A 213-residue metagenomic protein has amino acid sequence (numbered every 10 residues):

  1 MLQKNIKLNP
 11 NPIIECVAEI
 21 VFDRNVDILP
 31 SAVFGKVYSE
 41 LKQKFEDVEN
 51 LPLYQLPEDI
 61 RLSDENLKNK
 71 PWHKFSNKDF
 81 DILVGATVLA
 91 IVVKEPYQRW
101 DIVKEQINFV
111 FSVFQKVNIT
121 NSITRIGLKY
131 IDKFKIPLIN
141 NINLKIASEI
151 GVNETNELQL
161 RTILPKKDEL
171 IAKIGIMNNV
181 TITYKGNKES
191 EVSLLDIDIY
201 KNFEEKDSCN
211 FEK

Functional and structural regions predicted by a protein language model:
M1-G85, L170-I171, K213: N-terminal low-complexity, intrinsically disordered segments
N5, N69-N77, V92, R125-D198: Aromatic/basic-lined ligand-recognition segments that form π-stacking hydrophobic pockets flanked by Lys/Arg to engage
N9-P10, F80-L83, Y97-D101, G186-E189: Short, low-complexity cationic-aromatic patches
R24-V26, V88, V93-R99, I199-D207: A generic structural motif
L29, V33, V37, R99-Q106 (+2 more regions): Short amphipathic alpha-helical segments
D47-I60, K116-K133, E157: Short glycine-rich, low-complexity/disordered patches
I82-I131: Aromatic- and glycine-enriched beta-alpha-beta binding-site module
E191-K213: Long, compositionally biased interface segments
